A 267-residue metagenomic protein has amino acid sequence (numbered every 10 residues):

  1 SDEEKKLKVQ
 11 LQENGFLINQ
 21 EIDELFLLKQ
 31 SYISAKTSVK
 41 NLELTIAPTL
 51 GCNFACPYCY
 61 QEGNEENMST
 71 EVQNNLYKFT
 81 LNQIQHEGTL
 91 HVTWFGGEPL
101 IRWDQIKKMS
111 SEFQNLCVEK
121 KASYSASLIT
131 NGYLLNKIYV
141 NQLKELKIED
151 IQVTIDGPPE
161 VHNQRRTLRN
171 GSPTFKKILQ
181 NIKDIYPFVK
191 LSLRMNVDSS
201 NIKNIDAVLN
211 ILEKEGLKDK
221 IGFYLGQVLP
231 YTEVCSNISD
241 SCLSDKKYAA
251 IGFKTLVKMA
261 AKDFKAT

Functional and structural regions predicted by a protein language model:
S1-T45: Long, charge-rich, low-complexity alpha-helical segments
E4, I151-V153, I178: Catalytic cores of nucleotide-enabled group-transfer and carboxylate-activating enzymes in metabolic and assembly-line
L28-N141, L146-E149: Conserved alpha-helical substructure of the radical SAM core
V92-W94, L128, V153, L193 (+1 more regions): Buried hydrophobic side chains on well-structured beta-strands
G97-P99, N131-Y133, D156-P158, N196-S200 (+1 more regions): Active-site beta-loop-alpha junctions enriched in small/polar residues
V140-P159, K220-L229: Non-cysteine beta-strand/loop elements that form the S-adenosyl-L-methionine
Q164-T267: Radical SAM enzyme [4Fe-4S]-AdoMet core and its adjacent flexible, acidic and glycine-rich loops/tails across
